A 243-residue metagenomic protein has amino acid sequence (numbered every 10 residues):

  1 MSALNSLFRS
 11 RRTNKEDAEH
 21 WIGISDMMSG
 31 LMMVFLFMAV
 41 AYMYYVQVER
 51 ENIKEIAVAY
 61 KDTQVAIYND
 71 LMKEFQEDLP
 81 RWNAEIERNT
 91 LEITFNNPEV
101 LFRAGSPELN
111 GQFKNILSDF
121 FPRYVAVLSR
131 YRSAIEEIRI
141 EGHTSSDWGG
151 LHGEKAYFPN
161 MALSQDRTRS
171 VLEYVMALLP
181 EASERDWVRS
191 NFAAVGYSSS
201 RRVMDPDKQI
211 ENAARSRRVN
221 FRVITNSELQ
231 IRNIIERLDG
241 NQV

Functional and structural regions predicted by a protein language model:
M1-Q76: Short terminal targeting/anchoring segments
S6-L7, N233-V243: Bergerat-fold GHKL/Histidine-kinase-like ATPase
I56-T63, G105-I116, R132, P159-R167 (+1 more regions): Extracytoplasmic/periplasmic, Sec-exported soluble proteins
M72, G105-I140, L172-L178, F221 (+2 more regions): Periplasmic peptidoglycan-binding/anchoring modules of Gram-negative envelope and division proteins
R81-T94, E136: Short edge beta-strands and adjacent turn/loop segments
N89-S118, D147-P159: Short, solvent-exposed beta-strand/turn patches at coil↔beta or beta↔helix junctions that act as interaction loops
T94-N96, E137-T144: Glycine- and acidic-rich phosphate- and metal-coordinating loops
G111, H143-R232: Periplasmic OmpA-like peptidoglycan-binding domain that tethers envelope proteins to the cell wall
